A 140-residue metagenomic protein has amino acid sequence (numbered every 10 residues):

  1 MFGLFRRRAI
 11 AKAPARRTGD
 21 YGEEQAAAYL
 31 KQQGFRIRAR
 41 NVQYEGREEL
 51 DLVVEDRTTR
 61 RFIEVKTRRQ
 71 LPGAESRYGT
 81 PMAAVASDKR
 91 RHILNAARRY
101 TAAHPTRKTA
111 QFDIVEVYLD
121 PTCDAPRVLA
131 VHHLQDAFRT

Functional and structural regions predicted by a protein language model:
M1-G22, A28: Interdomain/boundary linker segments immediately adjacent to catalytic/signaling cores
R17, Y21, R47, T80 (+1 more regions): Residues at secondary-structure transition points
L30, L50-A74, I93: Conserved catalytic cores of phosphodiester-cleaving nucleases, focusing on short active-site segments
K31-G46: A short acidic/basic microdomain associated with nuclease active sites
E45-R47, E55, R107-T109, P126: A generic fold-level signal
E48-L50, R61, A110-F112, L129: Change "...and in nucleic-acid phosphodiester-cleaving endonucleases..." to "...and in nucleic-acid processing enzymes
T67-T122: Catalytic cores of nucleic-acid endonucleases
Y118-T140: Short, low-complexity, polybasic intrinsically disordered segments
